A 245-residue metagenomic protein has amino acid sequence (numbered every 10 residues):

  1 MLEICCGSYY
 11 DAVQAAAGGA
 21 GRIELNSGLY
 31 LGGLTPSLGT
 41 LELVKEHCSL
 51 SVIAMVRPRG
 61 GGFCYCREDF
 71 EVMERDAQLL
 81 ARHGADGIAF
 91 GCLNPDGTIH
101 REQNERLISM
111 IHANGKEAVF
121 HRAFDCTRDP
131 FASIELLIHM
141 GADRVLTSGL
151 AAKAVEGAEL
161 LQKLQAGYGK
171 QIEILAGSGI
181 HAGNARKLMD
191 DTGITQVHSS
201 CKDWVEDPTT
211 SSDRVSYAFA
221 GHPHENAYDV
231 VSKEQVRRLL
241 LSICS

Functional and structural regions predicted by a protein language model:
M1-I23, G28-T35: N-terminal pre-domain/capping segments
L2-C6, I23-L25, V52-V56, I88-F90 (+4 more regions): Hydrophobic faces of well-ordered beta-strands that scaffold small-molecule active sites in alpha/beta enzyme cores
G7-A17, C64-A77, D125-M140, L164 (+2 more regions): Catalytic cores of alpha/beta
Y10, L29-L50, E68-F70, L93-I111 (+4 more regions): Active-site-adjacent beta->alpha loops and helix N-cap segments on the catalytic face of soluble alpha/beta enzymes
A17-I23, C48-S51, G84-G87, A113-G115 (+4 more regions): Glycine-enriched alpha-helix->loop->beta-strand junction motifs that scaffold or abut catalytic
E24-L34, L79, H83-P95, A142-V155 (+1 more regions): Glycine-rich phosphate-binding active-site loops on the catalytic face of alpha/beta enzymes
E42-A81: Structural motif corresponding to the early beta-alpha repeats
Y168-S245: C-terminal alpha-helical cap/extension of soluble enzyme domains
